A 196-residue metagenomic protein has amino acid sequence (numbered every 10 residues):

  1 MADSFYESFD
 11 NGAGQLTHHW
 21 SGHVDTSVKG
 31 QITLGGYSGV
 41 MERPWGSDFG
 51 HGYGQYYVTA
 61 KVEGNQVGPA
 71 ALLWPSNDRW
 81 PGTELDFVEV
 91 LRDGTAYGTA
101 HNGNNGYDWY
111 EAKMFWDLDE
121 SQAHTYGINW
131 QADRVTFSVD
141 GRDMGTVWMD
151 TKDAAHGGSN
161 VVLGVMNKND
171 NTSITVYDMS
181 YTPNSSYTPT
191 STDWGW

Functional and structural regions predicted by a protein language model:
M1-H23: Short, tryptophan-glycine- and acidic/Ser/Thr-enriched carbohydrate-recognition patches
F9, V58, S121-W130, V135-F137: Short tryptophan-centered beta-strand motifs in secreted/extracellular beta-sheet-rich domains of glycan-recognition
I32-V40, H101-W109, N167: Extracellular beta-rich ligand/substrate-recognition surface
L34-G98: Secretory/extracellular carbohydrate-interaction modules and structurally similar beta-sandwich "look-alikes"
Q55, K152-W196: Ligand-recognition surfaces built from glycine- and aromatic
N102-T125: Short, aromatic/His-centered strand-loop micro-motif at the edge of beta-sheets
